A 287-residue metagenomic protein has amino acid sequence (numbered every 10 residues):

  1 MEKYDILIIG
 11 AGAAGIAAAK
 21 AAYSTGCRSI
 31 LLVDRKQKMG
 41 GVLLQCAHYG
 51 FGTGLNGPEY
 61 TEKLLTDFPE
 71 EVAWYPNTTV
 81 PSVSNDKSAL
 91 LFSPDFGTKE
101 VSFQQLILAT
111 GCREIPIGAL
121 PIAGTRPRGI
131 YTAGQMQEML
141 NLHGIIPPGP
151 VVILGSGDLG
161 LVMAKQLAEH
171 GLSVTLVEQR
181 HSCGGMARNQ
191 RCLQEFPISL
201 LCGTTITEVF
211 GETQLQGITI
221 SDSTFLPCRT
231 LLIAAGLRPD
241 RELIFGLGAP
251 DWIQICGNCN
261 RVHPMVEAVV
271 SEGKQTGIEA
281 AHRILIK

Functional and structural regions predicted by a protein language model:
M1-K287: Residues forming the flavin
